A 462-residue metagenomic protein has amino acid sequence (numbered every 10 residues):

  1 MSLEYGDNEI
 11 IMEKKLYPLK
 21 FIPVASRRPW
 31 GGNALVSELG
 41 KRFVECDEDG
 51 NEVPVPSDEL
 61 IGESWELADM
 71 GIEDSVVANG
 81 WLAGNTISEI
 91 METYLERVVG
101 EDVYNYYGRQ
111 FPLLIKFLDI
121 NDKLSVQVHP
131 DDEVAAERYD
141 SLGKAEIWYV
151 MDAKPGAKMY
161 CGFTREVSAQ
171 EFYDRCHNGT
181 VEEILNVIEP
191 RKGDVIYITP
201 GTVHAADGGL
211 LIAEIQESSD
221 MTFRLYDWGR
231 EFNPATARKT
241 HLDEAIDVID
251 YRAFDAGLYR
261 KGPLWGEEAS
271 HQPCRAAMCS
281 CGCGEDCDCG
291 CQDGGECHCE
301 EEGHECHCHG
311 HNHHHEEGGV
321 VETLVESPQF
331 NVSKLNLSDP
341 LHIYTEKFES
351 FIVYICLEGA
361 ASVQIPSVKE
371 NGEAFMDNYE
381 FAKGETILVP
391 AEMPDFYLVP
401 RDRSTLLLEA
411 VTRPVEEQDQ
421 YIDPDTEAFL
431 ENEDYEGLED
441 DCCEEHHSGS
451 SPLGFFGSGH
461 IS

Functional and structural regions predicted by a protein language model:
S2-V167, D227-A277, V332, A428-H447 (+1 more regions): Transition-metal
Q110, L118-K123, D132, L142 (+4 more regions): Ligand-binding loop in jelly-roll beta-barrel domains
I115, L124, E146-Y149, V187-I188 (+4 more regions): His/acidic/aromatic-lined binding-pocket segments of jelly-roll/cupin-type domains and related regulatory beta-sandwich
C176-Y226: Loop-centered beta-sheet repeat module
L185-Y197, I365-M393: Short acidic-glycine-tyrosine-enriched beta hairpin
S218-K239, T405, E409-E431: Short peripheral tails and domain-boundary helices/loops at the edges of structured domains
C274-E316, L438-S450, S458: Histidine-centered metal-binding segments
L341-I343, G359-I365: Short beta-strand segments in beta-sandwich/barrel cores
